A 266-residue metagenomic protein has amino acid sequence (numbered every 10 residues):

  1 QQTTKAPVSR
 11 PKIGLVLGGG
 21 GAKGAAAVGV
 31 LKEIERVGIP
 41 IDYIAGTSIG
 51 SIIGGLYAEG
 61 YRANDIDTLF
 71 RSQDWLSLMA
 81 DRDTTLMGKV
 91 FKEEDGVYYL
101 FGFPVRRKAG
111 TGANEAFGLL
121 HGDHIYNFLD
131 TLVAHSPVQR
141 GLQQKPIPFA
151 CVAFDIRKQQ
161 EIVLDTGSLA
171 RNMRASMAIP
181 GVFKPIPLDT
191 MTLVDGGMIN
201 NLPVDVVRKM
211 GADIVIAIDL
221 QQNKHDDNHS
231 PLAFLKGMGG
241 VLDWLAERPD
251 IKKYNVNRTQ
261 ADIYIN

Functional and structural regions predicted by a protein language model:
Q1-T47, G55-N266: Patatin-like phospholipase
